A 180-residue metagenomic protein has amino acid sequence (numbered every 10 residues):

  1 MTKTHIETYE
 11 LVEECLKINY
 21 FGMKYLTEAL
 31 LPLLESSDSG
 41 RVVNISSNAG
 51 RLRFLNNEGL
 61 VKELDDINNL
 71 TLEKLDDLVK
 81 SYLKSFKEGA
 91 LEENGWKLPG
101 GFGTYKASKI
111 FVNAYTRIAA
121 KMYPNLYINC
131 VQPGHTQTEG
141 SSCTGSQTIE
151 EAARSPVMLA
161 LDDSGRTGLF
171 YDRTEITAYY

Functional and structural regions predicted by a protein language model:
T2-L16, E35-K121, Q132, C143: Catalytic loop of short-chain dehydrogenase/reductase
Y25, I110, C130-T138, S142-Y180: C-terminal helical subdomain
T27-E28, R117: A short, exposed helix-loop element centered on a Lys and neighboring polar residues
P32, S47, G59-K62, N129 (+2 more regions): Flexible domain-boundary/linker segments
N125: Catalytic cores of secreted/periplasmic or lumenal enzymes
